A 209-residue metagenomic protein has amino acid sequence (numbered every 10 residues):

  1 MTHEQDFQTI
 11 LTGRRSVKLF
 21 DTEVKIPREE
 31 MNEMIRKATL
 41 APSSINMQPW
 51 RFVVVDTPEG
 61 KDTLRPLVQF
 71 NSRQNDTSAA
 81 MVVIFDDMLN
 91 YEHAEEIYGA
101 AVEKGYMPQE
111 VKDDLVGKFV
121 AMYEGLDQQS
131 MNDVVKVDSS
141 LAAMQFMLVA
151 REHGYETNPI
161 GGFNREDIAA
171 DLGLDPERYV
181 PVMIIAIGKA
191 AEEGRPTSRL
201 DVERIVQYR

Functional and structural regions predicted by a protein language model:
M1-R209: Acidic, surface-exposed loops and disordered segments
